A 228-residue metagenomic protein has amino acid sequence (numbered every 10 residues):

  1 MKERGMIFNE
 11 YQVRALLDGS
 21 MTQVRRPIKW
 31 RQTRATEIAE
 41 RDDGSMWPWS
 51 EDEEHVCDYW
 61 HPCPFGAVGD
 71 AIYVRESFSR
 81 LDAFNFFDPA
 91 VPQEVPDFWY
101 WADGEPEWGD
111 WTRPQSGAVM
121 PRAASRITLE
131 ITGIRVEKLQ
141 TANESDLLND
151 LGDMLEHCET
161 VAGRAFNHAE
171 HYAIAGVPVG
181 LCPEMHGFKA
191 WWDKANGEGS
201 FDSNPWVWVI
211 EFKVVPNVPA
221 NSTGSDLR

Functional and structural regions predicted by a protein language model:
M1-R228: Secondary-structure transition motif
